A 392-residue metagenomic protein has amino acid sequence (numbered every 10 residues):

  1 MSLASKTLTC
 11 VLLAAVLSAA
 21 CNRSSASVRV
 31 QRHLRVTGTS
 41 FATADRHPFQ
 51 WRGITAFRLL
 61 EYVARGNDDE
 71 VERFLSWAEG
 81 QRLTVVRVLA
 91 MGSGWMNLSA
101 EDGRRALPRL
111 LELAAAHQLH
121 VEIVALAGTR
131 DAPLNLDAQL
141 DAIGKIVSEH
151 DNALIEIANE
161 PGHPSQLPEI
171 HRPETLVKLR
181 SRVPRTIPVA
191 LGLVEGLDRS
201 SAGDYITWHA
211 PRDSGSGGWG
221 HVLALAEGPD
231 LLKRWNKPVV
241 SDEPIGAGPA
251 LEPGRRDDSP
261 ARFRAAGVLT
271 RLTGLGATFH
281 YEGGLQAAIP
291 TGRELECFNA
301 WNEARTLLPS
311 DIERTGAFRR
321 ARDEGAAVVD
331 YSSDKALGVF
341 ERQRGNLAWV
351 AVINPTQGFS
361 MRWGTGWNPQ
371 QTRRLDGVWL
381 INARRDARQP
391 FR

Functional and structural regions predicted by a protein language model:
M1-T9: Bacterial N-terminal signal peptides that target proteins for export
T9-A19: Bacterial N-terminal signal peptides
L17-R32: Bacterial Sec-dependent signal peptides at the C-terminal "C-region" and cleavage site
R29-G203, H209-S216: Active-site mouth of glycoside hydrolases
A56-L59, S93, G162, G196-L197 (+6 more regions): Short, solvent-exposed loop/turn segments at secondary-structure junctions
V85, M91, L119, R212 (+5 more regions): Extracellular parallel beta-helix/beta-solenoid repeat domains
N152-L154, A158-P309: Extracellular glycoside hydrolase catalytic/binding regions
G316-N368, T372-D386: Carbohydrate-binding surface patches
